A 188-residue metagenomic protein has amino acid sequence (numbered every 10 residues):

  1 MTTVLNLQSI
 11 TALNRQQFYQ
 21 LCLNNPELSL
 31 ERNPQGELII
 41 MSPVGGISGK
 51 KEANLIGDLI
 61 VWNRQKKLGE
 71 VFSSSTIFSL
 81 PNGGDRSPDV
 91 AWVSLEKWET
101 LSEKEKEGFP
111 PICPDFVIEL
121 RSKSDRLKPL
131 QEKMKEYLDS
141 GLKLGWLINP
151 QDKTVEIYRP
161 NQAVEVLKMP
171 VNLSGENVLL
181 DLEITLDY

Functional and structural regions predicted by a protein language model:
M1-Y188: Gly/Pro/Ser/Thr-rich low-complexity, intrinsically disordered segments predominantly at protein N-termini
